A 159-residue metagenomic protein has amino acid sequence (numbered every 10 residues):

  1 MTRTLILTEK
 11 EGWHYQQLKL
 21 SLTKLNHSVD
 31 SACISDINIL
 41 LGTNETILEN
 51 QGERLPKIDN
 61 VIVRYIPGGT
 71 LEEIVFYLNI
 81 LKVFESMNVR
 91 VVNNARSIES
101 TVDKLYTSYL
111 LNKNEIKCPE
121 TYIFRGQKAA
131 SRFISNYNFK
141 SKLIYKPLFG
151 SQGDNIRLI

Functional and structural regions predicted by a protein language model:
M1-V92, Y106: ATP-binding N-terminal substructure of ATP-dependent carboxylate-amine bond-forming enzymes
T2-T8, L81, M87-N88, V92 (+1 more regions): Active-site nucleotide/adenylate-binding loops and adjacent lid/helix of ATP-dependent enzymes
